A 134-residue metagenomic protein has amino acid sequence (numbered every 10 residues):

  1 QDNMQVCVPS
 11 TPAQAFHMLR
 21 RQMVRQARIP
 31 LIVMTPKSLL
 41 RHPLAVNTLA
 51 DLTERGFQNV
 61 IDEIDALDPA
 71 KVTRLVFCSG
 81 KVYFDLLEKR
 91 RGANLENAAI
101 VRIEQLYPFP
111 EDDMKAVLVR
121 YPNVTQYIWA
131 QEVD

Functional and structural regions predicted by a protein language model:
Q1-V82: Active-site phosphate/pyrophosphate-binding segments
M4, L31, A98, T125-Q126: Residue-level recognition of the N-termini of beta-strands and the immediately preceding loop/turn
Q5-V8, R102, W129: Short catalytic-loop micro-motif centered on adjacent basic/acidic residues
F16-M23, K115-L118, T125: Short, well-ordered alpha-helical packing segments
Y83, E88-N123: Generic long, charged, amphipathic alpha-helical segments
L106-Y107, E132-D134: Acidic, metal-coordinating catalytic cores used for nucleic-acid/nucleotide bond scission and strand-transfer chemistry
V124-V133: Acidic beta-strand-to-loop metal/phosphate-binding motif
